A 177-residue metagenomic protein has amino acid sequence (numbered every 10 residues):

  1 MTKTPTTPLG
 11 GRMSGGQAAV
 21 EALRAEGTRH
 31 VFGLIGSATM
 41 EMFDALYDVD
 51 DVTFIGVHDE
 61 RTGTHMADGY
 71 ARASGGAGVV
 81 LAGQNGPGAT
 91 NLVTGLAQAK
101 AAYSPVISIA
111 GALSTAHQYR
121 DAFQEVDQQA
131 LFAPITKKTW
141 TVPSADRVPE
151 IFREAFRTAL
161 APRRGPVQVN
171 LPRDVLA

Functional and structural regions predicted by a protein language model:
T2-A177: N-terminal alpha/beta PP-like core and its mobile active-site loop of ThDP/TPP-dependent enzymes
